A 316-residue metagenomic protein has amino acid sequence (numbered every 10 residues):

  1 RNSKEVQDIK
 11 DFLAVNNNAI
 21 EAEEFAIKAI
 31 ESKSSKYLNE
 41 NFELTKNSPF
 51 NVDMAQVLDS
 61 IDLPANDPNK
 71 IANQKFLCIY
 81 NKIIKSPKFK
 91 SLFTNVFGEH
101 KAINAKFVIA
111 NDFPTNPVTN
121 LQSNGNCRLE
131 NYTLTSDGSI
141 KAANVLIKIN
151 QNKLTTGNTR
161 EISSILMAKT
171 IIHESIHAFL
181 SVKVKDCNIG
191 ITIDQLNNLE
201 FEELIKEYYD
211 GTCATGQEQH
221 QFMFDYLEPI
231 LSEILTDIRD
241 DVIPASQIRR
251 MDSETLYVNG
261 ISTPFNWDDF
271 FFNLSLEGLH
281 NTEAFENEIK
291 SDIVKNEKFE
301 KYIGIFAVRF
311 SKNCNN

Functional and structural regions predicted by a protein language model:
N2-K10, A14-I20, I27-K28, I193-N316: Active-site or metal-binding loop neighborhoods of secreted/extracellular toxin and effector enzymes
S3-E5, D11-Q122, N126, K312-N316: A metal-dependent hydrolase signature that marks the N-terminal structural subdomain at the beginning of catalytic folds
K88-L92, L166-T170, F222, Y226 (+1 more regions): Extracytoplasmic/secreted proteins, especially bacterial periplasmic and envelope-associated proteins
V96-N104, V145-K148, I162-S163, F179: Extended, charge-biased low-complexity segments that typically form long amphipathic alpha-helices/coiled-coils
I109-K148, T155-G157: Catalytic zinc-binding patch centered on the HExxH motif and its immediate surroundings that defines zinc-dependent
N152-T170: Short pre-active-site segment immediately N-terminal to the catalytic Zn-binding motif
I165-V182: Active-site recognition of the HExxH zinc-binding catalytic motif
V184-I193: Short acidic alpha-helical/loop segments enriched in Asp/Glu that coordinate divalent cations
